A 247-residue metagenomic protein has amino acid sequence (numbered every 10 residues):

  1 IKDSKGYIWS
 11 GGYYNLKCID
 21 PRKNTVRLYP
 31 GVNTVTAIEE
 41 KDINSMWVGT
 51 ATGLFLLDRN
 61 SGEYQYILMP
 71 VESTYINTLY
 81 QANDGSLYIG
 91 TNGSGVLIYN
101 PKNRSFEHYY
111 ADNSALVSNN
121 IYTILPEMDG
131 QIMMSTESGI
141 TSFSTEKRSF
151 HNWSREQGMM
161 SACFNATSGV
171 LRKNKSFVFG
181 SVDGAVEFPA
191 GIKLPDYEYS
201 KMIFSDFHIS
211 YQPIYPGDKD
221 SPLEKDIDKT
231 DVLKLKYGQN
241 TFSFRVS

Functional and structural regions predicted by a protein language model:
K2-K5, E39-I43, Q81-D84, P126-G130 (+1 more regions): Residue-level detector of Asp-centered blade-edge/turn motifs that repeat once per structural unit in beta-propeller
Y7-S10, S45-V48, S86-G90, Q131-M134 (+1 more regions): Conserved beta-propeller blade signature
K17, F55-L56, L97, T141-S142 (+1 more regions): WD40 beta-propeller blade core
D20-N24, D58-G62, N100-R104, S144-R148 (+1 more regions): Short loop/turn segments that connect beta-strands within beta-propeller blades
G31-T34, M69-N77, N92-S94, E107-L125 (+1 more regions): Residue-level "micro-hotspots" composed of small/polar
T36, T52-F55, T74-G85, I89-L97: Beta-propeller domains
I43-S45, S61, S73, T78 (+2 more regions): Coil residues (strongly favoring Ser/Thr
